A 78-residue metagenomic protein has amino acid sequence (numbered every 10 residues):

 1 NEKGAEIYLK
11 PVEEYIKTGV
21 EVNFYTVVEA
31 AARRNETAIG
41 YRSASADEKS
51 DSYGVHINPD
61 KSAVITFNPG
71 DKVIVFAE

Functional and structural regions predicted by a protein language model:
N1-E78: Cytosolic regulatory domains of K+ homeostasis systems
